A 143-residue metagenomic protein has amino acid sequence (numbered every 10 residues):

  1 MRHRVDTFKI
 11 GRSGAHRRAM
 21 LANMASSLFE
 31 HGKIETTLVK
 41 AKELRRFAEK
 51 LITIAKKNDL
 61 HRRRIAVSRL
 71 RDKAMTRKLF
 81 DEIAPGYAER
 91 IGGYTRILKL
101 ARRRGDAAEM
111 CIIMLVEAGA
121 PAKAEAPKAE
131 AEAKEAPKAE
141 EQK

Functional and structural regions predicted by a protein language model:
M1-P137: Structured, basic alpha/beta domains of bacterial-type, RNA-associated proteins
P137-K143: Eukaryotic N-terminal intrinsically disordered, low-complexity segments enriched in Ser/Pro and acidic residues
